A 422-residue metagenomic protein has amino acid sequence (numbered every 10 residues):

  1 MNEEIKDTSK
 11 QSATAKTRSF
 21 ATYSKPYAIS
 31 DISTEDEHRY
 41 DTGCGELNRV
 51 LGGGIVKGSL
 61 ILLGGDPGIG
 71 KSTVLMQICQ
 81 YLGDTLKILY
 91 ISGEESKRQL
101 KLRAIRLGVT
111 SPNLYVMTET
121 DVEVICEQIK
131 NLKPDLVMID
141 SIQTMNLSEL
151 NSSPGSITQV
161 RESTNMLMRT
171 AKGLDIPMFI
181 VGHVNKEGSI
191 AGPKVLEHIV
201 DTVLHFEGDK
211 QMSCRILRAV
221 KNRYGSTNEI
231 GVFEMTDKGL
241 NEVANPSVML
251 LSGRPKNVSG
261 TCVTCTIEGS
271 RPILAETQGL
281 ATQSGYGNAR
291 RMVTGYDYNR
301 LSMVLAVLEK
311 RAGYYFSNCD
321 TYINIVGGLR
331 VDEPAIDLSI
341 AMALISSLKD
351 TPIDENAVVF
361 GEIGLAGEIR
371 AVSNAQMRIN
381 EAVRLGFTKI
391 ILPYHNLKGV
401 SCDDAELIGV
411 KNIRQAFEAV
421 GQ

Functional and structural regions predicted by a protein language model:
E3-R49, V56-L62, I69-Q80, D84-K87 (+4 more regions): Peripheral, non-AAA+ core regions of ATP-driven protein-machinery
D66, G93: P-loop (Walker A) phosphate-binding loop of NTP-binding proteins
I88-S92: Conserved RecA-like ASCE P-loop NTPase motor core of nucleic-acid helicases/translocases
S96: Conserved Rossmann-like nucleotide-cofactor binding loop
